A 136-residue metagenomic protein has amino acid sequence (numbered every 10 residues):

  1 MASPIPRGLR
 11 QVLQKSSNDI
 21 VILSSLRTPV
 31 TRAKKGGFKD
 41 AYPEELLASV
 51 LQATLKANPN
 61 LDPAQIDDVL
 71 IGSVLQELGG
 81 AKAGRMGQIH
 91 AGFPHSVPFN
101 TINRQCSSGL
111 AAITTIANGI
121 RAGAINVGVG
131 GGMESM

Functional and structural regions predicted by a protein language model:
M1-K34, F38-S49, A112-M136: Conserved beta-strand-centric core segments of catalytic alpha/beta enzyme folds
V21, L70, T101: Conserved beta-strand segments that form the floor/walls of ligand-binding pockets within enzyme and binding domains
L23, I66, G109: Residue-level signature of catalytic and energy-coupling elements of molecular machines, predominantly ATP/GTP-dependent
A41, S73-G128: Conserved catalytic cysteine-centered active-site region of acyl-thioester-dependent Claisen-condensing enzymes
L46-A53, D68, M86: Residue-level detector of alpha-helical secondary structure
T54-D67: Phosphate/pyrophosphate-binding loops at sites that engage ATP/ADP/AMP, CoA/4′-phosphopantetheine, polyphosphate
A64-G72, V129: Short glycine-rich phosphate-binding loop at a beta-alpha junction
